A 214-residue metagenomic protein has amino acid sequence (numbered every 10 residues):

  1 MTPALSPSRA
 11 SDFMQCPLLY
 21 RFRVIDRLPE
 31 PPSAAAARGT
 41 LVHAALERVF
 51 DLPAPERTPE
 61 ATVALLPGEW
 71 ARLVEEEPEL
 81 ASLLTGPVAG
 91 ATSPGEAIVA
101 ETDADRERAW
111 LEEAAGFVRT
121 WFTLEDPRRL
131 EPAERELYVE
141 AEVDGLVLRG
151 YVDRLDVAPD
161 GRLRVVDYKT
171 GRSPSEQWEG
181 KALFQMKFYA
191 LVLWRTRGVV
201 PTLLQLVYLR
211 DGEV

Functional and structural regions predicted by a protein language model:
M1-A36: C-terminal, charged and often intrinsically disordered regions of DNA end-processing helicases and nucleases
F13-M14, T40, G150: Short conserved micro-motifs on helix faces and helix-strand junctions that flank and scaffold key functional residues
C16, V42-H43, A114, R154 (+2 more regions): A residue-level signal for conserved active-site and pocket-lining positions in enzyme catalytic cores
L19-V24, H43-D51: Short, hydrophobic/amphipathic alpha-helical patches that form generic packing surfaces within helical domains
D26-A35, D51-R57, S175-W178: Short, polar/flexible loop-turn hinges at active-site or ligand-entry regions and domain interfaces
A34, R38, V42, W110 (+1 more regions): Hydrophobic (often cysteine-bearing) scaffold residues that line and stabilize catalytic clefts of nucleotide/cofactor
A45-R135: A non-catalytic, helix-rich entry segment at domain boundaries
L137-V214: Mg2+/Mn2+-dependent nuclease catalytic core
